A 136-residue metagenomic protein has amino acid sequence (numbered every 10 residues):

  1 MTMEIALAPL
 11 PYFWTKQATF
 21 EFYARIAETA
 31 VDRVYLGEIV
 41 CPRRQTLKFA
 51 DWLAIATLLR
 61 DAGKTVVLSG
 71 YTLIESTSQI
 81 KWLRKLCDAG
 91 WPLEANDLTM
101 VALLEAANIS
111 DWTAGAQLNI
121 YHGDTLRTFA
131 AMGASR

Functional and structural regions predicted by a protein language model:
T2-E21, Q45-T46, Y71-I74, D111-N119: Active-site mouth loops of central-metabolism enzymes
A6, Y35, V67, E94-A95 (+2 more regions): Conserved beta-strand positions in the central sheet of alpha/beta enzyme cores
E21-F22, Q79-D88, Y121-G133: Catalytic cores of alpha/beta
I26, D97, F129: Conserved, mostly hydrophobic/aromatic
V31, G90-W91, I109, A134: A structural motif
D32-A54, G70-I74: Glycine-rich, proline-tolerant flexible connector loops at the mouths of alpha/beta enzymes
F49-S69, L104-D111: Alpha-helix-loop-beta-strand connector modules within alpha/beta enzyme cores
A102, S110-R136: Catalytic alpha/beta core domains of metabolic enzymes, predominantly
